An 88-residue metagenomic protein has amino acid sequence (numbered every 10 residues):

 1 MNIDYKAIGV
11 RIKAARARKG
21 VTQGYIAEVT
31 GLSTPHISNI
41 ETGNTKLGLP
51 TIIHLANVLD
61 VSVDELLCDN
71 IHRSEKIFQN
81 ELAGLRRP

Functional and structural regions predicted by a protein language model:
M1-A7, E75-K76: A detector for short, charged/polar N-terminal pre-domain segments
K6, A17-R18, K46: Short amphipathic helical patch at the helix-1/turn junction of helix-turn-helix
V10-V29, H54, N80, R86-P88: Short basic helix-loop element that most often maps to the first helix and adjoining turn of HTH DNA-binding modules
I12, I26-A27, I37-I40, L66: Conserved hydrophobic/aromatic packing and binding residues within compact polymer-binding modules
G31-L47: Recognition helix of helix-turn-helix/homeodomain-like DNA-binding domains that insert into the DNA major groove
P50-E65: DNA major-groove recognition helix of helix-turn-helix/homeodomain DNA-binding modules
L67-P88: Short, charged recognition helix plus adjacent turn of helix-turn-helix-like nucleic-acid-binding domains
